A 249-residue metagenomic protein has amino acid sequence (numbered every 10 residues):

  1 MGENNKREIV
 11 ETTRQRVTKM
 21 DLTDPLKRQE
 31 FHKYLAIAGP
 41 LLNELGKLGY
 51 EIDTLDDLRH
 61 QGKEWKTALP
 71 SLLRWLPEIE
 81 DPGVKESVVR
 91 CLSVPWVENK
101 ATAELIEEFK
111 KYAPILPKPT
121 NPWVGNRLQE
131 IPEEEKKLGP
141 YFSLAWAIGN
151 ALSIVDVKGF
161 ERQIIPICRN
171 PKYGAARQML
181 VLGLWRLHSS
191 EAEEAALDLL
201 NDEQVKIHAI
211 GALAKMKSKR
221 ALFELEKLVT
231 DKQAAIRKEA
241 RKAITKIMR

Functional and structural regions predicted by a protein language model:
M1-L73, I79, K215, R241-K246: N-terminal alpha-helical scaffold/docking segments in eukaryotic complex subunits
R28-L42, E64-I79, V97-E134, V157-N170 (+3 more regions): Amphipathic alpha-helical scaffolding segments comprising HEAT/armadillo-like alpha-solenoid repeats
E51-T54, K85, Y141, A145 (+4 more regions): Residue-level detector of extended alpha-helical repeat arrays and alpha-solenoid scaffolds
L55-L58, L73, V88-V89, I106 (+8 more regions): Hydrophobic core positions within HEAT/HEAT-like alpha-solenoid repeats
R59, S93-V94, G149, S153 (+3 more regions): Structural signature of alpha-helical solenoid repeat scaffolds
H60, E80-E86, C91-E98: LRR N-terminal entry segment and analogous cap-like coil->beta motifs
S87, K118-A147, A175-Q178: Ankyrin-repeat boundary/"N-cap" motif
P114-P122, A175-A176, L180, H208-A212 (+1 more regions): Boundary/linker segments of alpha-helical solenoid repeat arrays
